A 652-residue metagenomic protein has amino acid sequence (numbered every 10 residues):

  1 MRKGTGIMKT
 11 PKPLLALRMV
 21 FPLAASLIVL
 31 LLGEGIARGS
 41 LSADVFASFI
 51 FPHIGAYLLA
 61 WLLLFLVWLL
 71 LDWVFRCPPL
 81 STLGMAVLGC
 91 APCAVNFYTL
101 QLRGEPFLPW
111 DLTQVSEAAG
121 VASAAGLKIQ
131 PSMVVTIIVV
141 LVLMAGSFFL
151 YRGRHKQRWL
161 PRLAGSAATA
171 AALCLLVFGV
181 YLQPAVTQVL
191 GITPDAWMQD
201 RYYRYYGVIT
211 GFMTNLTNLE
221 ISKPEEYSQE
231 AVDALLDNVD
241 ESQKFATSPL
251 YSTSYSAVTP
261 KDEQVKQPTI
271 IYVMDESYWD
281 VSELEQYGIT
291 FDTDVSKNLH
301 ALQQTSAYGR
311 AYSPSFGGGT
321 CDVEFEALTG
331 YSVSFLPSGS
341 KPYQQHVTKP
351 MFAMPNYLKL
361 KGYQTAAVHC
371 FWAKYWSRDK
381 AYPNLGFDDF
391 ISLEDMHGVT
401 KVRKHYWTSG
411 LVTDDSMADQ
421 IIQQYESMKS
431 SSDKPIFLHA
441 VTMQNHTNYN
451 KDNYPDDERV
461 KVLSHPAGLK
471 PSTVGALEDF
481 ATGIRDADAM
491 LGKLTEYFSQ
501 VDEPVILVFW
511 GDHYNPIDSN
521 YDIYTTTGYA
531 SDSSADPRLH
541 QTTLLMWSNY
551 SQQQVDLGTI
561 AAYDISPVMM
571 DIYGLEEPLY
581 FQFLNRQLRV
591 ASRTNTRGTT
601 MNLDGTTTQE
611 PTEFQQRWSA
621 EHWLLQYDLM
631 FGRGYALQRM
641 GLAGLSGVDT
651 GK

Functional and structural regions predicted by a protein language model:
R2-Y203: Transmembrane and membrane-interface helices of multi-pass, inner-membrane envelope-modifying transferases
L32, A118, I209-F212, V232 (+3 more regions): Generic structural signal of hydrophobic/aromatic residues within well-ordered alpha-helices of folded domains
S40-V45, C77, S228, G319-T320 (+1 more regions): Intrinsic-disorder/low-complexity, polar/charged segments
V95, A119-G126, Y202, M213-P224 (+5 more regions): Generic secondary-structure transition motif, activating predominantly at the C-termini of alpha-helices
R103, L112-G120, M133-V135, G211-I221 (+2 more regions): Short alpha-helical interface patches
L112-V115, Y205-I209, Q229, S296 (+2 more regions): Alpha-helix initiation and N-capping motif
G179-Y272: Membrane-interface segments at or immediately adjacent to transmembrane helices that form the boundary between
A246, L250-K266, Y272-D275, W279-K652: Solvent-exposed soluble domains appended to multi-pass membrane proteins
